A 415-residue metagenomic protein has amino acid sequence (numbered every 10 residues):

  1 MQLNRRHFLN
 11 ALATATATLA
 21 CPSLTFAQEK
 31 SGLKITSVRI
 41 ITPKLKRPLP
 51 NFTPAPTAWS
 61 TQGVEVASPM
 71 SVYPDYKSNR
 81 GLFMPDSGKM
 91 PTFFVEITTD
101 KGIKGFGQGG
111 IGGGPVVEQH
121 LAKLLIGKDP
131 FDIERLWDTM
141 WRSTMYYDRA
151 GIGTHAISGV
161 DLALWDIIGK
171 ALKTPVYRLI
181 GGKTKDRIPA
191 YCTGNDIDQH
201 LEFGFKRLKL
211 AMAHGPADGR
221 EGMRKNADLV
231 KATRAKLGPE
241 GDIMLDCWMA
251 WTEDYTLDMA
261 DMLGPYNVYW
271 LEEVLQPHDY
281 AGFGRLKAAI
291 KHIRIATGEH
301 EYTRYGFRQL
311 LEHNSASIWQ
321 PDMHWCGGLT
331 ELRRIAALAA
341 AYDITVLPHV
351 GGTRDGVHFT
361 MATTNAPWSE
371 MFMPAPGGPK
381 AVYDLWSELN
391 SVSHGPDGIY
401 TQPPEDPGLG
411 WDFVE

Functional and structural regions predicted by a protein language model:
Q2, H7-A27: N-terminal export signals
L12-A15, W386-E415: C-terminal extensions of enzymes
E29-D100, G105-F106: Structured beta-strand/loop patches that form or line metal/cofactor-binding pockets in enzymes
Q62-E65, Y73, K77, G81-F83 (+1 more regions): Metal- or metallocofactor-binding catalytic centers and their adjacent structured scaffolds across diverse enzyme
Y73-Y76, D261, N267, H278-Y400: Shared catalytic-loop signature of beta/alpha-barrel
G102, V160, K173, L271 (+3 more regions): Conserved, mostly hydrophobic/aromatic
D161-N195: Glycine-rich, aromatic-flanked loop segments that form ligand/cofactor-binding clefts across common enzyme folds
G181-L286, I290: Metal-dependent enolase-superfamily TIM-barrel catalytic cores that perform enediolate-based chemistry
